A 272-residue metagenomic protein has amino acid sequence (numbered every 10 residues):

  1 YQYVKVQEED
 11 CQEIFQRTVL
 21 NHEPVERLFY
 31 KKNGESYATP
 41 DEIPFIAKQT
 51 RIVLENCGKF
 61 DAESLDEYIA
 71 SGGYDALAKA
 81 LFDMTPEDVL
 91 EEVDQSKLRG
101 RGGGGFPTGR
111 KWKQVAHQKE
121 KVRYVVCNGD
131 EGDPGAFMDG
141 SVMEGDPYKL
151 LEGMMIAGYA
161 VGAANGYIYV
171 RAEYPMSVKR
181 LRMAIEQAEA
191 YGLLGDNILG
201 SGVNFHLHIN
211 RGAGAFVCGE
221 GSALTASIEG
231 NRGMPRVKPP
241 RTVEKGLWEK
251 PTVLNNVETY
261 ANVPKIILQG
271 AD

Functional and structural regions predicted by a protein language model:
Y1-D272: Feature of Fe-S/electron-transfer and energy-metabolism proteins that preferentially highlights extended coupling
